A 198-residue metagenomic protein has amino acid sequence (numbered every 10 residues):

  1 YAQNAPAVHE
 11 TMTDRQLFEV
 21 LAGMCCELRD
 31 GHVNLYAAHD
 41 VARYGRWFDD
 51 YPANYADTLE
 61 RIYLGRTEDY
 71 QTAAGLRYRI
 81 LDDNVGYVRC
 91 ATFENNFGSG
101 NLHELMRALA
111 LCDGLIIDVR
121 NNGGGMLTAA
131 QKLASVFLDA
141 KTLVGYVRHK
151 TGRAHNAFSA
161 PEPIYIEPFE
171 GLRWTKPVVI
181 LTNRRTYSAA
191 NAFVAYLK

Functional and structural regions predicted by a protein language model:
Y1-K150, A154-P163, P177: Flexible, low-complexity junctional segments that flank or bridge functional domains
Y165-E167: Short aromatic loop motif centered on NTY/YTY
G171-W174: Short, conserved loop/helix-junction motifs that constitute active-site signature segments in enzyme catalytic cores
P177-K198: Extended C-terminal subregions enriched in glycine
